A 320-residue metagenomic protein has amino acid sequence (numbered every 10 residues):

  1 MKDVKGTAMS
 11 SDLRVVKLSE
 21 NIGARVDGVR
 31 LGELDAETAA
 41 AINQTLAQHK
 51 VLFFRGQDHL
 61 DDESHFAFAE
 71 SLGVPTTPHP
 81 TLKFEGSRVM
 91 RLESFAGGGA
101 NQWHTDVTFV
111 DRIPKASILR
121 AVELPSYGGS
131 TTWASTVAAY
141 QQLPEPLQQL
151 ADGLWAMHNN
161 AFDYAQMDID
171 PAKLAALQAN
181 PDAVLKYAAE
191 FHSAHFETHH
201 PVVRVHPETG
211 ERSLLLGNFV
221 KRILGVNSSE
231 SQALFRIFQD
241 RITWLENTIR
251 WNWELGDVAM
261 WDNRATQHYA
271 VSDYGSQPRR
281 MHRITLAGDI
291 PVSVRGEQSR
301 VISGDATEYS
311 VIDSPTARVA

Functional and structural regions predicted by a protein language model:
K2-M260, R264-A320: Fe(II)/2-oxoglutarate oxygenase catalytic core
